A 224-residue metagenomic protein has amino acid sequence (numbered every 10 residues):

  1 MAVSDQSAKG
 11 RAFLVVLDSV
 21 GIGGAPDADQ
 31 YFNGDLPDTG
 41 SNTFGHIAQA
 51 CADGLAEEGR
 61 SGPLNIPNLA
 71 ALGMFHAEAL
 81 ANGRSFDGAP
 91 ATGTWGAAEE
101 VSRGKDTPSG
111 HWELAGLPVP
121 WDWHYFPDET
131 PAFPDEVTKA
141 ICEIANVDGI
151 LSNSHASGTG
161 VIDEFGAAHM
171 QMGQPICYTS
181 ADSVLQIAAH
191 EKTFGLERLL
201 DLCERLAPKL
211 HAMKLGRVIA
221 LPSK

Functional and structural regions predicted by a protein language model:
M1-S4: Eukaryotic N-terminal low-complexity, Ser/Thr- and Lys/Arg-rich leader segments that predominantly function as
A8-F13: Extreme N-terminal starter segment of soluble prokaryotic enzymes
V16: Generic enzyme active-site microenvironment
G21-G173, V184-H190: Active-site nucleophile/metal-coordination loop of metallo-enzymes that catalyze phosphate/sulfate and related
M170, T179-A181, K192-L196: Phosphate-/polyanion-interacting regions in eukaryotic proteins
Y178-D182, A220-S223: Short, well-ordered beta-to-alpha junction loops that form the rim of enzyme active sites and present histidine/acidic
A189-K192, L196-K224: Extended, H/D-rich, highly charged conserved domains that either
